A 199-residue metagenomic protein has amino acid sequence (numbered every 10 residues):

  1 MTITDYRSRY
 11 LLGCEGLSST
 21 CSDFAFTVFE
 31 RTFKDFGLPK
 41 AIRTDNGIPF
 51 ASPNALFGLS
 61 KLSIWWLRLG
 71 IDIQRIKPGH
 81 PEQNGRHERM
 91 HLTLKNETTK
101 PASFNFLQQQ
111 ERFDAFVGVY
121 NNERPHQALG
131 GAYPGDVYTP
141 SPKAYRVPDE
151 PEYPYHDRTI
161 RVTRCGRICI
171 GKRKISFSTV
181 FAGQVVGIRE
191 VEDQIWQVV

Functional and structural regions predicted by a protein language model:
T2, Y6-Q108, R112-D114, G118-V119: RNase H-like DDE/DDD metal-dependent nuclease/strand-transfer catalytic core used by mobile genetic elements
V117, N121-V199: C-terminal, beta-rich DNA-binding module of retroviral/retroelements integrases
